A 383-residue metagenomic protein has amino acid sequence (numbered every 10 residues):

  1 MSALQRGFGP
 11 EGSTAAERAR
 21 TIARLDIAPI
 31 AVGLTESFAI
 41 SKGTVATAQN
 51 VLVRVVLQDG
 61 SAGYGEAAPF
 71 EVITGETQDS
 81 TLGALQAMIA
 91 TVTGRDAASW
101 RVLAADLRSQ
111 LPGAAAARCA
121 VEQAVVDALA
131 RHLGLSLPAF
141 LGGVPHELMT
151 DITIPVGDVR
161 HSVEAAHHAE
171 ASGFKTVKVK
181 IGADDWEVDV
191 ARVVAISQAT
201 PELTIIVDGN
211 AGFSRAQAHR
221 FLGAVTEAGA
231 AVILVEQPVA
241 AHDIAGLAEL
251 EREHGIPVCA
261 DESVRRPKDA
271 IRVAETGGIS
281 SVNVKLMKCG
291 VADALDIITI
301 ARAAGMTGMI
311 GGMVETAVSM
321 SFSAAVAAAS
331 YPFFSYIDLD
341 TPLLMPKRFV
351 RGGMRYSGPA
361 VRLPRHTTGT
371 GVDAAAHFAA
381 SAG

Functional and structural regions predicted by a protein language model:
S2-G9, E17, A23-L34, N50 (+1 more regions): Flexible C-terminal active-site loop/helix
A19-R24, V56-H132: Metal- or metallocofactor-binding catalytic centers and their adjacent structured scaffolds across diverse enzyme
P29, G134, I152-V156, I181-A183 (+2 more regions): Short, structured patches in soluble enzyme cores that scaffold and shape functional sites
S41-A46, R365-T367: Short Gly/Pro-enriched turn/cap motifs at secondary-structure boundaries
R131-D158: N-terminal small/glycine-rich loop or linker at the start of catalytic domains across soluble metabolic enzymes
A169-V177: Catalytic domains of carbohydrate-active enzymes, especially glycoside hydrolases
V179, D184-S321, K347-F349, M354-Y356: Catalytic core of soluble alpha/beta enzymes
